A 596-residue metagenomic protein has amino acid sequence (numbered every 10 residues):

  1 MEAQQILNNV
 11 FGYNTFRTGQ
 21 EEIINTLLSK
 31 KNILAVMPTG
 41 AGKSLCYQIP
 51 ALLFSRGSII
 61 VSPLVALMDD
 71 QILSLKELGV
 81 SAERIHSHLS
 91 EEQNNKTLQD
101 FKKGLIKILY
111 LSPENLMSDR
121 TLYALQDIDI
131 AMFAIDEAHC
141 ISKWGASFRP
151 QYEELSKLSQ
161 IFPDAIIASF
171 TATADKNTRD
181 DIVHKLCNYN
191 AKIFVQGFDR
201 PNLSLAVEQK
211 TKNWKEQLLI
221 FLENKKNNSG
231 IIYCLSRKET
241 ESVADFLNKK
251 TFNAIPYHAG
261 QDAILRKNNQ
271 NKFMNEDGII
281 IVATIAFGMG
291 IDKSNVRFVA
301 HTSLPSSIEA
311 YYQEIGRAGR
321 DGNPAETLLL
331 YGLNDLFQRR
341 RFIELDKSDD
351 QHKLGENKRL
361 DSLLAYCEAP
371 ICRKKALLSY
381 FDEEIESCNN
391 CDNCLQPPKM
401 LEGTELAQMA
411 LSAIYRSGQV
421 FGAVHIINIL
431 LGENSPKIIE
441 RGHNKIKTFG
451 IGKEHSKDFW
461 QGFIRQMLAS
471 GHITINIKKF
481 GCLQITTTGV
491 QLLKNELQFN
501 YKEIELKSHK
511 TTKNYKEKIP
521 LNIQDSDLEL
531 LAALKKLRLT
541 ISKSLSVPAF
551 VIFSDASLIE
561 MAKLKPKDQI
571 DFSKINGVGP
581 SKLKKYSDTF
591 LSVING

Functional and structural regions predicted by a protein language model:
M1-A3, G355-N357, E384-G596: Accessory DNA-binding and partner-docking regions appended to nucleic-acid-acting proteins, especially the terminal
A3-V10, N14-T18, E22-S44, A51-S55 (+3 more regions): Helicase motor core with emphasis on the C-terminal RecA-like subdomain
P163, K226, P370, Q419 (+1 more regions): Flexible coil/turn residues that form the inter-helical turn or adjacent wing/linker of helix-turn-helix
Q351-F381: Short, charged low-complexity linear segments at domain edges
